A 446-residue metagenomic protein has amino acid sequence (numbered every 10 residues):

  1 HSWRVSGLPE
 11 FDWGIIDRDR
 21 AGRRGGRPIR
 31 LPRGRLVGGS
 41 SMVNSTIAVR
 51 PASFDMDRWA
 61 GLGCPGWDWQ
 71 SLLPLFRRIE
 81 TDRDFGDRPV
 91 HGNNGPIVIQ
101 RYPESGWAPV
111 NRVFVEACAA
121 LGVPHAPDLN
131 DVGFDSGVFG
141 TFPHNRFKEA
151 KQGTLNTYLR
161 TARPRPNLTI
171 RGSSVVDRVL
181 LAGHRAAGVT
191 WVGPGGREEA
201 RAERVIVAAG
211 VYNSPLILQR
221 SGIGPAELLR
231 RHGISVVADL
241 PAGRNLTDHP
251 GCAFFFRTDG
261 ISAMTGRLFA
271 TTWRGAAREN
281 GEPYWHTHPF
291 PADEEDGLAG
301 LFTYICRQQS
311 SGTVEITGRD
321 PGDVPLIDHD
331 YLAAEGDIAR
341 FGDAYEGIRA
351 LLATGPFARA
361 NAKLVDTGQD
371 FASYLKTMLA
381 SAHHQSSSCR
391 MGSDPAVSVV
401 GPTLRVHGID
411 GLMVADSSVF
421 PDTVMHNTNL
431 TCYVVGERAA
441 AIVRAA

Functional and structural regions predicted by a protein language model:
H1, L75, V179, G188-G266 (+1 more regions): Glycine-rich loop(s) and the adjacent beta-strand/alpha-helix scaffold that form part
H1-R78, R231, S235-F255: N-terminal glycine-rich phosphate/pyrophosphate-binding loop and immediately adjacent elements
W3, I16, G137-F147, R171-G172 (+4 more regions): A glycine-rich dinucleotide-binding beta-alpha-beta segment and adjacent secondary-structure elements that constitute
A60-R178, A182-A186, A253-R257, R390: Conserved redox-cofactor binding core of oxidoreductases
F85-P89, G122-A126, N167, S235 (+2 more regions): Surface-exposed helix-capping loop/turn segments at secondary-structure junctions
W107-V110, K151-L155, D337-F341, T428 (+1 more regions): Hydrophobic (often cysteine-bearing) scaffold residues that line and stabilize catalytic clefts of nucleotide/cofactor
C118, L228-S235, E346-A353, F357 (+1 more regions): Internal hydrophobic alpha-helix adjacent to the cofactor/substrate pocket in enzyme cavities
P250-E346, A382-S387, V397, V414-T423: FAD cofactor-binding and catalytic pocket of flavoenzymes
